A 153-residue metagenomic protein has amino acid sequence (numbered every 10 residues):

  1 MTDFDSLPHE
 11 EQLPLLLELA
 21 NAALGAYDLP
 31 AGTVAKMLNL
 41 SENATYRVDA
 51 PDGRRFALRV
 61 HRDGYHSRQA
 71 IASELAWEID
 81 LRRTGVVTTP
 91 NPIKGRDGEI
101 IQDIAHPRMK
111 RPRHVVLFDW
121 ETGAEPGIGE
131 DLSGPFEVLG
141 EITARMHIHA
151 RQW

Functional and structural regions predicted by a protein language model:
M1-A35: Juxta-kinase regulatory segment immediately upstream of eukaryotic protein kinase catalytic domains
T2-S6, Y27-P30, L40, V60 (+3 more regions): Generic, low-specificity signal for short hydrophobic/alpha-helical stretches with a mild N-terminal bias, encompassing
P14-E18, R47-P51, H114-V116: Short hydrophobic/aromatic-rich motifs at helix boundaries and adjacent loops
L16-L19, S41, A70, L139: Generic hydrophobic secondary-structure packing signal
Y27-A50: ATP-binding glycine-rich phosphate-binding loop
P51-W153: ATP-binding pocket architecture of kinase catalytic cores
